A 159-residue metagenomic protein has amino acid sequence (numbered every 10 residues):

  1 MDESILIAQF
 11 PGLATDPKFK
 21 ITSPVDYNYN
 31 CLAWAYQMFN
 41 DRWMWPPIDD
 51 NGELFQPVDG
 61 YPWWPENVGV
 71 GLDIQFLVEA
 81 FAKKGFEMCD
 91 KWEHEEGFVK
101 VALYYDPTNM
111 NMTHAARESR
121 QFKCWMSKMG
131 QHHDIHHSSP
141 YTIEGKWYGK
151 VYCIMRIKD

Functional and structural regions predicted by a protein language model:
M1-G12, K18-K20: Ribonuclease/tRNase effector modules and their secretory precursors
L13-A80: Cysteine-nucleophile protease catalytic domains, especially the papain-like/related folds used in DUB/UBL proteases
K18, M44, L54, G60-W63 (+5 more regions): Intrinsically disordered, low-complexity N-terminal regions enriched in serine/proline/glycine with scattered basic
Y27-Y29, Y36, Y61, Y104-Y105 (+3 more regions): Sequence-level detector for tyrosine residue identity
D41, D49, E53-P57, K84-F86 (+3 more regions): Domain-length accessory/inserted modules outside core catalytic folds
V58-H132: ...with weaker cross-activation on analogous glycine-rich loops/strands in unrelated enzymes
S119-D159: Active-site or metal-binding loop neighborhoods of secreted/extracellular toxin and effector enzymes
